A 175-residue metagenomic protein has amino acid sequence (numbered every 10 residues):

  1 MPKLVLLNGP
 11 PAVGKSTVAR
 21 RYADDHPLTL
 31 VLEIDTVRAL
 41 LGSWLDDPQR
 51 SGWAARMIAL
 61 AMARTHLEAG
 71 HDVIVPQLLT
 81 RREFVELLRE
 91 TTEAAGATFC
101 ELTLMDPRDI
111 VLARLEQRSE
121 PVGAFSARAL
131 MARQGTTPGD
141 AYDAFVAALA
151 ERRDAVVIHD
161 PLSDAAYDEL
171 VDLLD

Functional and structural regions predicted by a protein language model:
M1-L4, H71: Pre-Walker A (Motif I) flank of P-loop NTPase domains
L7: Hydrophobic anchor at the beta1->P-loop junction of P-loop NTPases
P10: P-loop (Walker A) phosphate-binding loop of NTP-binding proteins
V13-A69: Conserved substrate/cofactor phosphate-moiety recognition/catalytic segment in nucleotide-dependent phosphotransferases
V31, F99-E101, A155-I158: Conserved beta-strand scaffold positions in the cores of enzyme catalytic domains, especially in NTP/NDP-utilizing
A54-F99: Glycine-rich phosphate-binding loop used to anchor ATP phosphates in small-molecule kinases, encompassing both
A95-L115: Conserved phosphate-donor/acceptor-positioning beta-strand/loop module used by diverse small-molecule
E120-E169: Small-molecule kinase domains that catalyze NTP-dependent phosphoryl transfer to phosphate-bearing small molecules
